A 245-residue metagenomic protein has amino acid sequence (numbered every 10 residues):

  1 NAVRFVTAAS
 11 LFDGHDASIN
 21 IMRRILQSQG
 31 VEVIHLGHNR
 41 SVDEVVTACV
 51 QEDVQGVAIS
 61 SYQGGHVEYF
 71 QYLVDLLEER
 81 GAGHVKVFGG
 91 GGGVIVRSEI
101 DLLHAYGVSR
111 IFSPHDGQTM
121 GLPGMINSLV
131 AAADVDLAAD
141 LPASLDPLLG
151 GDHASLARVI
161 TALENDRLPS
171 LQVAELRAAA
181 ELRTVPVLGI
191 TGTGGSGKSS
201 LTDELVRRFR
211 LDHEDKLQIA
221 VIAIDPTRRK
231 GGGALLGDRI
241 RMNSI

Functional and structural regions predicted by a protein language model:
N1-V3: Non-catalytic signal-transmission and effector/linker regions of two-component phosphorelay proteins
A9-S28, H35, T227-I245: Glycine-rich phosphate/diphosphate-binding loop of Rossmann-like nucleotide-binding domains
F12, I19-Q29, V33-G124: Cofactor-cradling patches in redox/metallo enzymes
D13, T193-S196: ATP-binding Walker
L122-P186: Extreme N-terminal, non-catalytic leader segments that precede Walker-type/kinase nucleotide-binding cores
N165-V185, S196, L201, L205-I245: Nucleotide-state-sensitive switch-loop elements of NTP-binding domains
L188-I190: Hydrophobic anchor at the beta1->P-loop junction of P-loop NTPases
